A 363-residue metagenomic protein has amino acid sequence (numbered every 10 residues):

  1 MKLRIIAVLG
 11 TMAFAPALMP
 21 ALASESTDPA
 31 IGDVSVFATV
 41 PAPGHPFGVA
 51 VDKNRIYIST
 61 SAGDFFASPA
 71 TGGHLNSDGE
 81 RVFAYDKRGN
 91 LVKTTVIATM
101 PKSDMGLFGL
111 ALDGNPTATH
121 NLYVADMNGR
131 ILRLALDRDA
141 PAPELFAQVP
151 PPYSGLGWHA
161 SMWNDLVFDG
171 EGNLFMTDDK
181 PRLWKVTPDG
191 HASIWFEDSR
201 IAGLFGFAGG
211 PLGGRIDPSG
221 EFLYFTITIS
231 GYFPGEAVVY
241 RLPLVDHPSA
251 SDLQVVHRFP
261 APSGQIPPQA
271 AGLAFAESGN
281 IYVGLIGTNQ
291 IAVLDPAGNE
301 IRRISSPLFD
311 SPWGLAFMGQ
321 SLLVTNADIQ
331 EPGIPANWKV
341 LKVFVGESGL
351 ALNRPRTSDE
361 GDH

Functional and structural regions predicted by a protein language model:
E25-A42: A short helix->beta-strand "capping" segment at the edge of beta-propeller domains
S35-A38, V92-A98, A142-P150, S193-S199 (+3 more regions): Beta-propeller fold detector
P41-N54, S68, T99-N121, P151-K180 (+6 more regions): Beta-rich, blade/repeat-based domains predominating in secreted/periplasmic proteins but also intracellular
D52-R55, Y85-D86, N90, D113-N121 (+9 more regions): Flexible "stalk/tail and boundary" regions
S59-D78, F225-G235, A327-W338: Short, conserved, GDST-rich strand-edge loop motifs in beta-rich repeat architectures
G63, N128-R130, P181-R182, G287-Q290 (+1 more regions): Loop/turn residues immediately N-terminal
P69-H74, D78-F83, R130-L132, R182-K185 (+3 more regions): A short loop-to-beta-strand structural motif that recurs across blades of beta-propeller domains
L134-D139, R241-S249, V345-L350: Short loop/turn segments immediately following beta-strands, especially the blade-tip and inter-blade linker loops
